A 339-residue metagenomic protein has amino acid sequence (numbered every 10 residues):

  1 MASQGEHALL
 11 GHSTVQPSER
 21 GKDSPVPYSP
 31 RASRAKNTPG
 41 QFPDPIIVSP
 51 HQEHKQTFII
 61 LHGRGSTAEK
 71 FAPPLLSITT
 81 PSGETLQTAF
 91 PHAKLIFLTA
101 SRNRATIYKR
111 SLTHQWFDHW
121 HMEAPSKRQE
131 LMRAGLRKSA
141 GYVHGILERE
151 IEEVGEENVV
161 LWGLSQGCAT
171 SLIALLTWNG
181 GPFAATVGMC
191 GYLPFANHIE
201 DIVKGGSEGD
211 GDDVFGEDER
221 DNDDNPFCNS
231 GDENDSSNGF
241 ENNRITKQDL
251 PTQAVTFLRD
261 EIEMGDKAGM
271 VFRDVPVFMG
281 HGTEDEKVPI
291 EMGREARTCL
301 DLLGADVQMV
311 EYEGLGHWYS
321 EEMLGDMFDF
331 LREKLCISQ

Functional and structural regions predicted by a protein language model:
A2-H51, Q56, R133-S139, D223-Q253: N-terminal cap/lid segment of alpha/beta-hydrolase-fold proteins
R31-N158: Serine-hydrolase catalytic machinery in alpha/beta-hydrolase-like enzymes
S49-Q52, G180, A185, G191-I337: The feature captures the conserved acid-bearing segment of alpha/beta-hydrolase catalytic domains
I59-L61, L98, W162, M189 (+1 more regions): Short hydrophobic segments within beta-strands
N158-V160, A185-V187: Residue in the alpha/beta-hydrolase core beta-strand immediately N-terminal to the catalytic nucleophile
W162-G167, S171: Gly/Ala-rich beta-loop-alpha elbow adjacent to hydrolase catalytic centers
I173-T177: Active-site signature of alpha/beta-hydrolase-fold catalytic machinery across serine- and Asp/Cys-nucleophile hydrolases
